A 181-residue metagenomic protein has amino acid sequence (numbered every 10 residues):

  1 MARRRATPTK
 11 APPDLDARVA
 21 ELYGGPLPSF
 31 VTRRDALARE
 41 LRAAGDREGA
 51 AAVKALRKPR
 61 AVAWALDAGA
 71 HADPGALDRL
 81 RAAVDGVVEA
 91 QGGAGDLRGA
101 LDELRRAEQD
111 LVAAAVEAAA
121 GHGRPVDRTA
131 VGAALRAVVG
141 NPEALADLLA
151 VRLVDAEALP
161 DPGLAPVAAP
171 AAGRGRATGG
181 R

Functional and structural regions predicted by a protein language model:
M1-G25, T32, R42-A43, A169-R181: Actinobacteria-biased recognition of intrinsically disordered, low-complexity terminal regions
A11, S29, L56-R60, R79-R81: Short acidic alpha-helix initiation/capping motifs at coil-to-helix transition points, especially at protein N-termini
D14-R18, E48, A52, A130 (+2 more regions): Exposed alpha-helical structural elements
E21-S29, V53, H71: A short N-terminal beta->alpha junction/helix N-cap motif
Y23, G69-A70, G75-G180: Amphipathic alpha-helical coiled-coil/helical-stalk segments
R33-G75, G86-A94, A118-G121: N-terminal interaction modules that seed assembly of large macromolecular complexes
